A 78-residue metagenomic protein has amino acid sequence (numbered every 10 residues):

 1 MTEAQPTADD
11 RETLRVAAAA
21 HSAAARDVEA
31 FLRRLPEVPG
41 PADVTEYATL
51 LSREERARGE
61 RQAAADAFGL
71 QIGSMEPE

Functional and structural regions predicted by a protein language model:
T2-E3, E29, P36-E37: Mixed-charge, polar/low-complexity N-terminal
T2-S22, A48-L51: Short, charge/polar-rich alpha-helical segments
T2-T13, Q62, D66-E78: Short, charged, intrinsically disordered terminal tails
T7, S22, E37-A42, E78: Generic low-complexity segments that are intrinsically disordered, proline-rich and/or Lys/Arg-biased
E12-L32, R56-G59: Amphipathic, heptad-repeat alpha-helices with coiled-coil/zipper character that mediate oligomerization and scaffolding
L32-G73: Short, charge-rich amphipathic interface segments used for partner binding and complex assembly
